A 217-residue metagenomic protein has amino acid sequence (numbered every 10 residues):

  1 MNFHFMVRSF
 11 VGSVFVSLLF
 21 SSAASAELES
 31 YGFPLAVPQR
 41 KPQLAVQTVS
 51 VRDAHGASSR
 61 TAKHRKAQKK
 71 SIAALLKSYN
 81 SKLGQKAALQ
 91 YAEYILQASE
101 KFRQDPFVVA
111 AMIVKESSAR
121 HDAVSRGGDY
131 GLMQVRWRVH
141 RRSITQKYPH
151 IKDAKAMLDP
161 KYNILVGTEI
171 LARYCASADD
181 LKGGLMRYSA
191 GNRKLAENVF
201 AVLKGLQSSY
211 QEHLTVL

Functional and structural regions predicted by a protein language model:
M1-V7: N-terminal secretory signal peptides that target proteins for export/translocation
H4, F20-A23: Short, intrinsically disordered, low-complexity terminal segments
S9-S21: Bacterial N-terminal signal peptides
F10, V37-Q39, Y210, L214-V216: Intrinsically disordered, low-complexity polar segments enriched in Ser/Thr/Pro and acidic
S25-L35: Cleaved targeting-peptide boundary
A36-T61: N-terminal capping/interface segment
R52-L217: Catalytic glycan-binding domains that act on GlcNAc-containing polysaccharides
